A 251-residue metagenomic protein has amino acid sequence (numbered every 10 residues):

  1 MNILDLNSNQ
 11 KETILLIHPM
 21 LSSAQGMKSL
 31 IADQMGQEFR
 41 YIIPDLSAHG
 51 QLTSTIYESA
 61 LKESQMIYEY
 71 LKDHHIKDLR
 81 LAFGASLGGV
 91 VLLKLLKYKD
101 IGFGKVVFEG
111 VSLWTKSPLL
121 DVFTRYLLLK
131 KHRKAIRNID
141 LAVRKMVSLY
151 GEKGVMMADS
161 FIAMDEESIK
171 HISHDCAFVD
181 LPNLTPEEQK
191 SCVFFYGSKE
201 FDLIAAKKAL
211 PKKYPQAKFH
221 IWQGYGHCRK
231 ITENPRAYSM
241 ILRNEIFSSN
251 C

Functional and structural regions predicted by a protein language model:
L4-Q51: Conserved HGGG/HGGXW glycine-rich cap/lid loop of the alpha/beta-hydrolase fold
I42-R80: Active-site loop/oxyanion-hole signature of alpha/beta-hydrolase fold enzymes
F83-L92: Gly/Ala-rich beta-loop-alpha elbow adjacent to hydrolase catalytic centers
K97, I101-R133: Flexible "cap/lid" loop of the alpha/beta hydrolase fold
L119, K134-P186: Conserved alpha/beta-hydrolase catalytic His-Asp/Glu region
E188, F194-Y196: Short beta-strand/loop motif that positions the catalytic acidic residue of the alpha/beta-hydrolase fold
E200-K207: Conserved alpha/beta-hydrolase "acid-adjacent" motif
Y225-R236: Catalytic histidine-centered segment of alpha/beta-hydrolase-like enzymes
